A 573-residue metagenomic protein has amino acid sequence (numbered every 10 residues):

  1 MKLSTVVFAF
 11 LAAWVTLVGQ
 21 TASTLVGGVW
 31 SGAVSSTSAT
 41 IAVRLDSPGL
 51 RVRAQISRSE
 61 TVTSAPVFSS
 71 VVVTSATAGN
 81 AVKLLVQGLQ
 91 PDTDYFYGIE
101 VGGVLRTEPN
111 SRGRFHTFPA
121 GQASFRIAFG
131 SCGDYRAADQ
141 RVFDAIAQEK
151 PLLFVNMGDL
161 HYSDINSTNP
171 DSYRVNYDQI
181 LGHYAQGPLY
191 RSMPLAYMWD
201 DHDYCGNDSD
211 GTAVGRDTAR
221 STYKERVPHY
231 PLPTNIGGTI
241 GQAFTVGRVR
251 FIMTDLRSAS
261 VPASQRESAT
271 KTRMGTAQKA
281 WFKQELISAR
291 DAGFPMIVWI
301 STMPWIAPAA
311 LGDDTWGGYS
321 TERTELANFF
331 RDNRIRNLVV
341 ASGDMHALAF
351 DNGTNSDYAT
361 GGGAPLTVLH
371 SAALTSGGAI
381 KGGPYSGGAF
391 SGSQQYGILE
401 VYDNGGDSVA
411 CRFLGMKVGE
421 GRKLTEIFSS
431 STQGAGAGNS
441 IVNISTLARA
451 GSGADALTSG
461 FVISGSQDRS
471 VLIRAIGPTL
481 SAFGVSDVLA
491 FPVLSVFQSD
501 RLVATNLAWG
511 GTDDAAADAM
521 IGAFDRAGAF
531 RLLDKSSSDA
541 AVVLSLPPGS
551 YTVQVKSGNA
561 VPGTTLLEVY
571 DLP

Functional and structural regions predicted by a protein language model:
S4, V418-L424, A560-G563: Short glycine/proline-enriched turn or capping motifs at secondary-structure junctions
T5-T16: Bacterial N-terminal signal peptides
V6, A22, Q87-L89, I165 (+13 more regions): Alpha-helical protein-protein interaction elements
Q20-A435: Metal-dependent phosphoester/phosphodiester hydrolase catalytic core
G436-P573: A sequence-level detector for low-complexity, Ser/Thr- and acidic-rich stretches
